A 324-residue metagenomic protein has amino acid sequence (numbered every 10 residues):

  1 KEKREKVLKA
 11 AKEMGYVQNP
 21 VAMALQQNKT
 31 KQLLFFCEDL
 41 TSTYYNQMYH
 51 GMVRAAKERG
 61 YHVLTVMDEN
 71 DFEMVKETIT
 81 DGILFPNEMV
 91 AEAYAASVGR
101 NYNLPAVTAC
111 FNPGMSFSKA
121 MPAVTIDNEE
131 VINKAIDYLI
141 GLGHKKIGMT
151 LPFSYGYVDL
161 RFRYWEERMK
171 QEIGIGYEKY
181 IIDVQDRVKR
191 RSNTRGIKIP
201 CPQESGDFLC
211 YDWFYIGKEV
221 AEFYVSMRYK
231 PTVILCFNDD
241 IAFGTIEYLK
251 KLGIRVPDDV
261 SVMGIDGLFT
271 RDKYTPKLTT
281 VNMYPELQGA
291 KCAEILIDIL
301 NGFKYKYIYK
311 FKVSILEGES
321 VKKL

Functional and structural regions predicted by a protein language model:
K1-N28, K322: N-terminal helix-turn-helix DNA-binding module of bacterial transcription factors
E13-N19, L64-D68, K218, I246: Short gly/ser/thr-rich secondary-structure transition/capping motifs
N28-D137, G141, S226: Alpha-helical recognition/docking segments in bacterial nutrient-uptake and carbohydrate-utilization systems
L34, I79-N87, P105-V107, G148-L151 (+3 more regions): Periplasmic-binding protein-like
R54-M67, G148-M149, R168-Y215: Short beta-strand elements in bilobed, periplasmic/extracellular small-molecule ligand-binding domains
M89, A120-M149, V158-E167, Y211-Y224 (+2 more regions): Hydrophobic alpha-helical segments within soluble ligand-binding/sensing domains
M121, C201, I216-L324: Flexible loop/turn connectors
